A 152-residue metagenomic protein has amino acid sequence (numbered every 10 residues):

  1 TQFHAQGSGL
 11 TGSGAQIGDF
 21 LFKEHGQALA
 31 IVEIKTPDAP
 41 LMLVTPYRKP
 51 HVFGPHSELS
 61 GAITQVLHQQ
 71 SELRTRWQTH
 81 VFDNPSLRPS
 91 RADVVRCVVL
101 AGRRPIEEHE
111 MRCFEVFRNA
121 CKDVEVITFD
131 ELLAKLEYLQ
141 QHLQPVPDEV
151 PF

Functional and structural regions predicted by a protein language model:
T1-Q27: Active-site metal-binding core of divalent-cation-utilizing nuclease and nuclease-like domains
D19, A28-A30, R96-V98, E125: Beta-sheet entry/capping signal
F20-F22, A28-L43, Q69: Conserved catalytic cores of phosphodiester-cleaving nucleases, focusing on short active-site segments
F22-E24, T36-D38, V99-R103, D130: Short, flexible loop/turn elements at secondary-structure junctions
P37-E58: A solvent-exposed, charged loop/short amphipathic helix patch at secondary-structure junctions
V52-R91: Acidic, metal/cofactor-coordinating or nucleic-acid-engaging core segments within structured domains
P89-R103, I127: Extended hydrophobic secondary-structure segments that form protein cores and membrane-embedded regions
G102-F152: Polybasic (Lys/Arg-rich)
